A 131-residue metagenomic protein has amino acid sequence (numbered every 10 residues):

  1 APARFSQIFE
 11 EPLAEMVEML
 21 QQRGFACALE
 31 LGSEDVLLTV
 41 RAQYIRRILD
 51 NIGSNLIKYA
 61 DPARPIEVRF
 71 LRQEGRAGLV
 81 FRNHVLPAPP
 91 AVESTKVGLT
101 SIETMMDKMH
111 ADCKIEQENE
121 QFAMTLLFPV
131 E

Functional and structural regions predicted by a protein language model:
A1, L37-V40, A111: Conserved micro-motifs of the catalytic ATP-binding
A1-A14: A conserved beta-strand-to-alpha-helix junction within the catalytic ATP-binding
Q21, A26-V36, H84: Conserved catalytic submotifs in the C-terminal HATPase_c
N55-I57: Short helix-loop "hinge" at the ATP-lid/N-box region of the Bergerat-fold HATPase_c
A63-G75: Short beta-strand/loop element within the Bergerat-fold HATPase_c
G78-T100: Glycine-rich/acidic phosphate-handling loop/turn and adjacent ATP-lid/helix of nucleotide-binding kinase/ATPase domains
H110-E118: Glycine-rich ATP-binding loops of the HATPase_c
